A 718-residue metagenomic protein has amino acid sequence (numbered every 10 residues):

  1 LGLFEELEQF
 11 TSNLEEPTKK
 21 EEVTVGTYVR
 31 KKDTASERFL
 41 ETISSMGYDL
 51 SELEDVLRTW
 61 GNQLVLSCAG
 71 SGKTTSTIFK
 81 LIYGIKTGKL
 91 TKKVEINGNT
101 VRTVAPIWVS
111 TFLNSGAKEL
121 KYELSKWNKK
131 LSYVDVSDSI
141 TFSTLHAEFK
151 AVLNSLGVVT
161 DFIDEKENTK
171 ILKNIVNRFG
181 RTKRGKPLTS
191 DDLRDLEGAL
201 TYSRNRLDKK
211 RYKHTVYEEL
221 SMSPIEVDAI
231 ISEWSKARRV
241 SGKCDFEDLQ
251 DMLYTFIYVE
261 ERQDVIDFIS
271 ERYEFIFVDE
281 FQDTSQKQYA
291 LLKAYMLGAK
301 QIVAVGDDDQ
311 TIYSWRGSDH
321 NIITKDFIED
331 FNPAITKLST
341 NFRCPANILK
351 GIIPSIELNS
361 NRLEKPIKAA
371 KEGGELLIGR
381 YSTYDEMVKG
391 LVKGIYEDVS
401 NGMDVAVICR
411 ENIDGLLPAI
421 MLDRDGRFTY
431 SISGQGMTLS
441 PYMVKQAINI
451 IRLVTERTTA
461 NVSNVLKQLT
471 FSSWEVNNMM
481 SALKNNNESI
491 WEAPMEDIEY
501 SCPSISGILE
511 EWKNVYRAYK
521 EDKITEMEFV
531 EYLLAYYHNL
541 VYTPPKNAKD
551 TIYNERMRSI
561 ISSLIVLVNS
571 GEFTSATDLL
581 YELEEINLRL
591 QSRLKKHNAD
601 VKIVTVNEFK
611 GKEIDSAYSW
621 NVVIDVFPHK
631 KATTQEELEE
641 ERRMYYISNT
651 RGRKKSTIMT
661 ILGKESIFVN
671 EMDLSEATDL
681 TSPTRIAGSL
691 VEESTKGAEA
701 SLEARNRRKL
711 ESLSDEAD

Functional and structural regions predicted by a protein language model:
G2-V159, K350-I353, V407, T650: P-loop NTPase Walker
L3-F4, I82-Y83, K89-L90, Q286-I378: Conserved RecA-like helicase ATPase core segment that couples NTP binding/hydrolysis to strand translocation
T24-T75, T141, K166, L172 (+3 more regions): Conserved helicase NTPase motor core
D135-S137, G157-S241, I335, T470-N485: ATP-hydrolysis module of ASCE/P-loop NTPase motor domains, specifically the Walker B Asp-Glu catalytic pair
I140-F149, I276-E280, V305, E411 (+3 more regions): Conserved helicase core region in the C-terminal RecA-like lobe
E329-D330, G374, V399-M527: ATPase/helicase motor core of nucleic-acid motors
M495-E608, H629, K655-T657, E676-A677 (+3 more regions): Accessory C-terminal helicase-associated subdomains
D600-V601, V623-A700, R707-K709: C-terminal accessory regions
